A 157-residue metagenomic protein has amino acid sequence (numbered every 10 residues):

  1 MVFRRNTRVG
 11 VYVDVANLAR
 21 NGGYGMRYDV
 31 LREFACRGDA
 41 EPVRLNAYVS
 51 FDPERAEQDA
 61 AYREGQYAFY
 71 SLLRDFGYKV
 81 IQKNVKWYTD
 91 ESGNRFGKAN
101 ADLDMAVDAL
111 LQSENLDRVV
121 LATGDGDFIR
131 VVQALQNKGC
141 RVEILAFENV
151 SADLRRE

Functional and structural regions predicted by a protein language model:
M1-G97, R141, E148-V150: Domain-level signal for Mg2+-assisted phosphodiester chemistry and nucleotide/NA-binding surfaces in nucleic-acid
V30, D104-D108, D127: Well-ordered alpha-helical segments embedded in enzymatic catalytic cores
D75-F76, A106-L110, A152-E157: Structural recognition of alpha->loop->beta junctions
Q82, K86-A122: Internal catalytic-core helix/loop-beta-alpha segment that presents or stabilizes conserved functional determinants
N100, E114-R156: Active-site histidine-anchored catalytic micro-motif
